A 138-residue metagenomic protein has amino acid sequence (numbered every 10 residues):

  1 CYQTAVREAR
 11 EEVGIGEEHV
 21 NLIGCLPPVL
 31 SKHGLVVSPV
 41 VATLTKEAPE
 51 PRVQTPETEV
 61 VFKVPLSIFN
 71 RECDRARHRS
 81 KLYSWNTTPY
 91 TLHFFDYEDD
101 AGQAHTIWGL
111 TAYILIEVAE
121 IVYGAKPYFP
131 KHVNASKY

Functional and structural regions predicted by a protein language model:
C1-I107, I116-E117, I121-Y138: Unchanged
T111: NAD(P)-dependent dehydrogenases' Rossmann-like dinucleotide-binding region
